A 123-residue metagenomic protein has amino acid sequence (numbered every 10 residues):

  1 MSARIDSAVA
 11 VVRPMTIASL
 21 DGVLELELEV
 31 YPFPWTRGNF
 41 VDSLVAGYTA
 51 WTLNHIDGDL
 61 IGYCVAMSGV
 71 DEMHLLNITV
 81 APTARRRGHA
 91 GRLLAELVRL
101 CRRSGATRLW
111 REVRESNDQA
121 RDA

Functional and structural regions predicted by a protein language model:
M1-I5, R108, R121: Acyl-donor-binding surface of acyltransferase catalytic domains
A3-R87, G91-S104: Acetyl-CoA-dependent GNAT
V80, V113-R114: Aromatic-flanked redox-active Cys/Sec active sites in thiol-based oxidoreductases, especially the WC-centered
R87, G91, T107, E115-A123: Conserved active-site alpha-helix within GNAT-family acetyltransferase domains
C101-V113: Conserved GNAT acetyl-CoA-binding A-motif
